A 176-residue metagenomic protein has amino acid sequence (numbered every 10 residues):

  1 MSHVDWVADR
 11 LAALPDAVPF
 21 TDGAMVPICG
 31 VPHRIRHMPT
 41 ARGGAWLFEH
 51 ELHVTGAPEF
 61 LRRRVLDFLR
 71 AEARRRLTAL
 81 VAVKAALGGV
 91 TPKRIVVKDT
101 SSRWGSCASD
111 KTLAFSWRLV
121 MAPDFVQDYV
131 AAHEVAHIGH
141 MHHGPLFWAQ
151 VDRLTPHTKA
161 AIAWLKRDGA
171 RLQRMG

Functional and structural regions predicted by a protein language model:
M1-Y129, I138-G176: Active-site-proximal or metal-binding-adjacent scaffold patches in catalytic folds
E134: Walker B catalytic acidic pair
